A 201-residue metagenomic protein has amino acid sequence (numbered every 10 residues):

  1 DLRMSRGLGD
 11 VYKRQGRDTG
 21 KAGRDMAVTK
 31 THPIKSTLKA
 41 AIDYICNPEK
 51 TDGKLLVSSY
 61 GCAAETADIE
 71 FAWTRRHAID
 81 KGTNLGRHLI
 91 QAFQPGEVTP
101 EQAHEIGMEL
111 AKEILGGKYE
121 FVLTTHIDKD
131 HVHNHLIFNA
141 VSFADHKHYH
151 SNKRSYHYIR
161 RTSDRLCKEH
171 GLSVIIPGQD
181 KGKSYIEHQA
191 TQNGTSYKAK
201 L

Functional and structural regions predicted by a protein language model:
D1-Y12: Short, small-residue-biased leader/transition segments that mark boundaries at the very start of proteins
D10-L201: N-terminal nicking endonuclease/strand-transfer module with a His-rich metal-binding environment and a catalytic Tyr
